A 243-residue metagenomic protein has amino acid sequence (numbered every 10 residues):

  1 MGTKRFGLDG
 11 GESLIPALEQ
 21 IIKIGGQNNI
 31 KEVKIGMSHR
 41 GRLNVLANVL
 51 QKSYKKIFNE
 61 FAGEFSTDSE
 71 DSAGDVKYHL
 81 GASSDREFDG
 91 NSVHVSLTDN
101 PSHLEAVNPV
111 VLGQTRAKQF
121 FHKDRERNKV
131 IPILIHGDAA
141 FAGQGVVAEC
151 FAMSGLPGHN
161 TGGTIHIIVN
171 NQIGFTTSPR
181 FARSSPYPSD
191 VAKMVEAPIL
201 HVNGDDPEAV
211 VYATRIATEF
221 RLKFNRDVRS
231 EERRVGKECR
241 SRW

Functional and structural regions predicted by a protein language model:
M1-V147, F151-T164, N170-R180, S184 (+1 more regions): Conserved internal helical-beta-strand scaffold that buttresses enzyme catalytic cores
K34, H166, I199-H201, R229: Conserved beta-strand scaffold positions in the cores of enzyme catalytic domains, especially in NTP/NDP-utilizing
V110, Q114, H201, A209 (+1 more regions): C-terminal catalytic or substrate-handling cores of phosphate/nucleotide- and metal-cofactor-dependent proteins acting
L156, V191, F220: Hydrophobic/aromatic ligand-binding patch that stacks against planar heteroaromatic rings of cofactors or nucleotides
G158-H159, K223, V235: Conserved catalytic network of the ASCE P-loop NTPase/AAA+ motor domain
Y187-A213: Conserved thiamine diphosphate
E231-C239, W243: Conserved small/polar residues in nucleotide/adenosyl-binding loops
